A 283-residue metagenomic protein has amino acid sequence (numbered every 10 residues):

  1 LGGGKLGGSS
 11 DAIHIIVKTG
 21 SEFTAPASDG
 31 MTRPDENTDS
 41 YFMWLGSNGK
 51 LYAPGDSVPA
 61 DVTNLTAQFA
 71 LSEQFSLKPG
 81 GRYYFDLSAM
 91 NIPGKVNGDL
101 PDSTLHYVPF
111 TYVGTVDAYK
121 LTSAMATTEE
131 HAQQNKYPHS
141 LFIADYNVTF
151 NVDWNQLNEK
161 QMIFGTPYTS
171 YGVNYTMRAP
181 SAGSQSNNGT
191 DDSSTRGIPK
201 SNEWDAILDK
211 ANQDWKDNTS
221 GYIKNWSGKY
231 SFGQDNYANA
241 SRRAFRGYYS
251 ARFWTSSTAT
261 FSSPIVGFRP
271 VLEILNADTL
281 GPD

Functional and structural regions predicted by a protein language model:
L1-G3, P138-Y146: Short, hydrophobic/proline-enriched secondary-structure or compact coil segments at domain edges
L1-L71, K78-P79, D283: Secondary-structure capping and domain/repeat boundary segments
H14, T66, H106-P109, F142 (+1 more regions): Generic structural signal for residues positioned in beta-strands
Y41-M43, F110, T128-H131, V148-F150 (+2 more regions): C-terminal, surface-exposed recognition/capping segments
P59-D61, Q134-Y137, F261-P264: Extracellular/periplasmic catalytic domains that process cell-envelope and extracellular macromolecules
L71-F142, L275-D283: GGW-centered surface loops in extracellular recognition modules
N155-M162: "Short basic amphipathic alpha-helical interaction patches in structured regions
